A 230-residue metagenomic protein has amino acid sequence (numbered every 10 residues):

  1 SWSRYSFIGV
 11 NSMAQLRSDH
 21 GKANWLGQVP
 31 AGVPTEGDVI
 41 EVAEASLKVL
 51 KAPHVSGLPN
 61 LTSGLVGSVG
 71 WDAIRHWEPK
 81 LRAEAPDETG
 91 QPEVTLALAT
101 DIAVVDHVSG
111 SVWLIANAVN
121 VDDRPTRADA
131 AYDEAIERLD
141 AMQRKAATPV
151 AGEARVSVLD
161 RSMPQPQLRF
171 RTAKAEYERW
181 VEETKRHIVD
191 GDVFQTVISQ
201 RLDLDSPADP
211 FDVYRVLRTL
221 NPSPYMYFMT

Functional and structural regions predicted by a protein language model:
S1-T230: Extended alpha-helical targeting/anchoring segments, especially N-terminal organellar/secretory targeting helices
